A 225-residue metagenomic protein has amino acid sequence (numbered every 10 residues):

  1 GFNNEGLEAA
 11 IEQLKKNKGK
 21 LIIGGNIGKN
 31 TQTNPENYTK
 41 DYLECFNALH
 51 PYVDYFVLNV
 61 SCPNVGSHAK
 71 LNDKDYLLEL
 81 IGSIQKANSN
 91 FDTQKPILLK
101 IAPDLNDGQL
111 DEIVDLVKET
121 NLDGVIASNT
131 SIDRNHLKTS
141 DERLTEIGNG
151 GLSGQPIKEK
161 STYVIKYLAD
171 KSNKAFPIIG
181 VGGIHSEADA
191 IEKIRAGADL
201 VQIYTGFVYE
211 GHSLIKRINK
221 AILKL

Functional and structural regions predicted by a protein language model:
G1-T120, L137, D141, E146: Active-site entrance/lid segments in N-terminal catalytic domains of soluble metabolic enzymes
I23-I27, F56-N59, I97-I101, V125-A127 (+3 more regions): Hydrophobic faces of well-ordered beta-strands that scaffold small-molecule active sites in alpha/beta enzyme cores
K40, L105-E119, A169-K174, I184-V201: Catalytic cores of alpha/beta
V60-C62, G124-R134, G183-I184, D189-R217: Glycine-rich phosphate-binding active-site loops on the catalytic face of alpha/beta enzymes
P63-N72, L116-K174, L214: Glycine/Thr-rich beta-alpha phosphate-binding loop at enzyme active sites
A69, A102, S153-I157, I179-G183 (+1 more regions): Glycine- and other small-residue-rich loops at beta-strand/loop junctions that grip anionic moieties
N88, S172, I222: Conserved hydrophobic residues forming the short capping helix/wall of the S-adenosyl-L-methionine
K158, K216, K220-L225: Extended, intrinsically disordered, low-complexity segments
